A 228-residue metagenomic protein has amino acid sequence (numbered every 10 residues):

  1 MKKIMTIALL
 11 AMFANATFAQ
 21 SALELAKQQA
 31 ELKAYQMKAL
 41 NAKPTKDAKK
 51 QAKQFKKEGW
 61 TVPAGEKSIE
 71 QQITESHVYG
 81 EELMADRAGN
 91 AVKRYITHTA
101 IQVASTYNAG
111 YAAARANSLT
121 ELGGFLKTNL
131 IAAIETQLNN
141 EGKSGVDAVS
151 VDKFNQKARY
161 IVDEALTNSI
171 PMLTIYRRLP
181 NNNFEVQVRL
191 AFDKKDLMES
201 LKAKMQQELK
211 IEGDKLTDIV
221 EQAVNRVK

Functional and structural regions predicted by a protein language model:
M1-I4, Q20: Positively charged n-region of N-terminal signal peptides that target proteins for export
I4-F13: Sec-dependent N-terminal signal peptides
F13-A19: Sec/Tat signal peptide C-region and signal peptidase I cleavage site
A19-K228: Domain-level marker for long, solvent-exposed, non-transmembrane regions
